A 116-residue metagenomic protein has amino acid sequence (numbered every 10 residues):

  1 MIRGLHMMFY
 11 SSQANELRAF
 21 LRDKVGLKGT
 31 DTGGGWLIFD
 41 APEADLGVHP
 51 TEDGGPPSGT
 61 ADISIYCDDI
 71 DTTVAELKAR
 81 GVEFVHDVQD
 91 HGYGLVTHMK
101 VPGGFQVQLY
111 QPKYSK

Functional and structural regions predicted by a protein language model:
M1-R18, D45, A61-I63, K113-K116: N-terminal beta-strand motif that seeds the catalytic metal site of vicinal oxygen chelate
R3-L5, G35, A44, G59-A61 (+2 more regions): A generic structural signal for short beta-strands and their flanking turns/coil linkers
M8-L46: Core segments of cupin and vicinal oxygen chelate
Q13-A14, D68-I70: Helix N-cap motif at beta-to-alpha junctions
F20, D71-E76: Short amphipathic alpha-helices within nucleic acid-binding modules
G29, L37-I38, D53-P56, V74 (+1 more regions): Short secondary-structure boundary/capping segments
D45-V48, P56, G103-V107: Short, charged/polar, Gly/Pro-enriched secondary-structure boundary elements
V74, K78-K116: Vicinal oxygen chelate
